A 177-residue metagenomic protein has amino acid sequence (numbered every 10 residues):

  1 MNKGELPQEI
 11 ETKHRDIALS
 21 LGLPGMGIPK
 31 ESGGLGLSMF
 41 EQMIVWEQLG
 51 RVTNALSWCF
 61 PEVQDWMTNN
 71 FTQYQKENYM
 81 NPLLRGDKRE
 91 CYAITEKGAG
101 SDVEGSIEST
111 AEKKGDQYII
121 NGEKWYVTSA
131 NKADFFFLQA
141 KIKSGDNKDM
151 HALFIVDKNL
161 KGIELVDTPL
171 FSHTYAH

Functional and structural regions predicted by a protein language model:
M1-S20: Short secondary-structure junction/hinge motifs that connect adjacent elements
R15, L19-R89, S129-F135: Internal helix-loop-helix
E31, T95-G100, W125-Y126, T168-S172: Short, solvent-exposed loop/turn elements at beta->coil junctions and helix N-caps that rim active or binding pockets
F71, C91-K113: A gly/ser-rich beta-alpha-beta helix-loop segment of oxidoreductase catalytic cores
Y74, E112-I119: Glycine-rich, mobile lid/loop segments that gate access to catalytic sites or pores
R89-E96, G162-V166: Short Pro/Gly-enriched beta-strand edge/turn motifs at strand-loop
G105, T174-H177: A short glycine-rich beta-alpha junction/loop motif
E108, Q117, N121-V166: A short core secondary-structure module
